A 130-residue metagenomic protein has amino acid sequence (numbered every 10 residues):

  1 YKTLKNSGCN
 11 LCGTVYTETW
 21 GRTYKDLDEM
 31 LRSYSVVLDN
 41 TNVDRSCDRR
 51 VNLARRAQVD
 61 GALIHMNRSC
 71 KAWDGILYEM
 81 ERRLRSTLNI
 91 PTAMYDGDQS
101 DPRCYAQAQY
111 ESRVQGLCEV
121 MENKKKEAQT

Functional and structural regions predicted by a protein language model:
Y1-V51, R55: Redox- and metal-dependent alpha/beta enzyme cores, enriched for Fe-S-associated oxidoreductases and cofactor-handling
C9-C12, C47, C70, C104 (+1 more regions): Generic recognition of cysteine residues
G13-Y16, M66-R68, D96-Q99: Active-site proximal loops enriched in glycine and acidic residues that flank catalytic Cys/His/Asp and coordinate
T19-T23, S69-W73, D101-C104: Flexible loop/turn segments at secondary-structure boundaries
L38-N42, G61, M121-K124, A128: Short secondary-structure junctions and interdomain/linker hinges
C47-L88, A93: C-terminal hydrophobic structural anchor segments that stabilize assembly/packing rather than catalytic chemistry
Y78-T130: Peripheral docking tails and interdomain loops at the edges of cofactor- or intermediate-handling domains
